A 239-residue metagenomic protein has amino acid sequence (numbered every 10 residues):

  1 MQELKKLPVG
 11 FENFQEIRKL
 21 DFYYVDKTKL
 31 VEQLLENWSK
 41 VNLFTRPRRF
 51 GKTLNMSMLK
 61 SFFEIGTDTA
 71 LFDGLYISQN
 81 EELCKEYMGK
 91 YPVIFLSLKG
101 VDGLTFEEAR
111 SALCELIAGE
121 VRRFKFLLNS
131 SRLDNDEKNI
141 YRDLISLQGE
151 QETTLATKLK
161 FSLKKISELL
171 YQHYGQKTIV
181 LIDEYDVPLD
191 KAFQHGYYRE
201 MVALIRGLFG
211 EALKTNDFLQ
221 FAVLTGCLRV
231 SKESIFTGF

Functional and structural regions predicted by a protein language model:
M1-F239: Phosphate-binding site recognition
